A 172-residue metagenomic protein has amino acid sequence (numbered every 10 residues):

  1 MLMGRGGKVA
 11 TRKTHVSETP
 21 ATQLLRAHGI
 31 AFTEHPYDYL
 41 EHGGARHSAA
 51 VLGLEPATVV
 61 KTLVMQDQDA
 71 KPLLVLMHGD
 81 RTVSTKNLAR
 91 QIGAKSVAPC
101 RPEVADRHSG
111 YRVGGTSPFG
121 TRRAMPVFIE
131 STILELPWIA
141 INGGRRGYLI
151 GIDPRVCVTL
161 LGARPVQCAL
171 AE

Functional and structural regions predicted by a protein language model:
L2-E172: Extended, low-hydrophobicity, polar/charged segments
